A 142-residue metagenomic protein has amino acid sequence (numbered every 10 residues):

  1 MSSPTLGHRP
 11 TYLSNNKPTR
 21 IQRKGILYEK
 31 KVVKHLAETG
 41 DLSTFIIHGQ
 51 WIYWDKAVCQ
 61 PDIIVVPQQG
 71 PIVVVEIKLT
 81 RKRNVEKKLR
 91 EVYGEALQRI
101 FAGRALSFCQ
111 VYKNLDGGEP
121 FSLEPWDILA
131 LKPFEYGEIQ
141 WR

Functional and structural regions predicted by a protein language model:
M1-D41, E138-R142: Interdomain/boundary linker segments immediately adjacent to catalytic/signaling cores
P4-G7, T19, R104-R142: Domain-level recognition of nuclease-like catalytic cores that cleave nucleotide substrates
E38-Q69: Active-site metal-binding core of divalent-cation-utilizing nuclease and nuclease-like domains
K56-V58, R81-E91: Active-site-adjacent loop/helix micro-motif of nuclease/hydrolase catalytic cores
I63-V65, Q69-T80, Y93: Conserved catalytic cores of phosphodiester-cleaving nucleases, focusing on short active-site segments
T80-K82, D116-G117: Short Gly/Pro-enriched loop/turn and capping motifs at secondary-structure junctions
R90-L106: Metal-dependent nuclease catalytic cores in nucleic-acid-processing enzymes, especially RNase H-like/related
